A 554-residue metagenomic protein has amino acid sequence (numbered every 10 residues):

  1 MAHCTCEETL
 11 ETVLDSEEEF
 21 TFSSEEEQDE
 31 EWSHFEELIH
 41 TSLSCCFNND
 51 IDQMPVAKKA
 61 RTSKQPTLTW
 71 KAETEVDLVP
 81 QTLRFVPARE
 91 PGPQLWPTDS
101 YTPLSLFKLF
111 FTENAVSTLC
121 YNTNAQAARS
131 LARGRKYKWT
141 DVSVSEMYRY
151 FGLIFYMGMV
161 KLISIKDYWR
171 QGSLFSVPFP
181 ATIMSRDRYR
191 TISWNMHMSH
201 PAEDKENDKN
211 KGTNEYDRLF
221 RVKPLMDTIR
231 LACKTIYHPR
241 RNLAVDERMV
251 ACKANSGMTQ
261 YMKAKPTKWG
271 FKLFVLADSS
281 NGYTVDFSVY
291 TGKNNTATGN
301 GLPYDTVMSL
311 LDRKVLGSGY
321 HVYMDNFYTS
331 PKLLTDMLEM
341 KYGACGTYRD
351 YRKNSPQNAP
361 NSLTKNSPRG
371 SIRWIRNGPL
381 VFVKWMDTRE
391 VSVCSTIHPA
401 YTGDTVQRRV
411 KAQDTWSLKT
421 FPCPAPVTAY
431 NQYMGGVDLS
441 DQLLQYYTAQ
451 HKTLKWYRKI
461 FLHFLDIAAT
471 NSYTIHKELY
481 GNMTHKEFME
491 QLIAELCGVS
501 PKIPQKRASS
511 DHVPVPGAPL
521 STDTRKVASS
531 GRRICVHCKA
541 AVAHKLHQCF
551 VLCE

Functional and structural regions predicted by a protein language model:
A2-T5, E11-E554: Acidic, contiguous segments within the catalytic cores of piggyBac-derived transposases
